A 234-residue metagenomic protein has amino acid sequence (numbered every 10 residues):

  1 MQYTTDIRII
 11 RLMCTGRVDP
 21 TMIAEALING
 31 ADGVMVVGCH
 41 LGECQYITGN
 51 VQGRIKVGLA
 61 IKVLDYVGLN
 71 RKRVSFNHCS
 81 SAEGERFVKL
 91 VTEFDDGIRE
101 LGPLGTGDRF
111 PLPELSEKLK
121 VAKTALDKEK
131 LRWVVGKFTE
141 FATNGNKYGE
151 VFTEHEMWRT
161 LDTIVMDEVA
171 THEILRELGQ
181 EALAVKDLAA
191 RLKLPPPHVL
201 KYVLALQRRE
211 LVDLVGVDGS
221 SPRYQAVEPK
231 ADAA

Functional and structural regions predicted by a protein language model:
M1-A190, P197-V203, P229-A234: Iron-sulfur-associated redox domains of electron-transfer enzymes in respiratory and anaerobic energy metabolism
P103, V217-S220: Intrinsically disordered, low-complexity regions
L194-P195, R209: A short structural micro-motif
A205-R208, R223: Alpha-helical DNA-recognition elements
Q207-D218: A short, conserved structural fragment
G219-V227: Minor-groove-contacting beta-hairpin "wing" of winged helix-turn-helix DNA-binding domains
